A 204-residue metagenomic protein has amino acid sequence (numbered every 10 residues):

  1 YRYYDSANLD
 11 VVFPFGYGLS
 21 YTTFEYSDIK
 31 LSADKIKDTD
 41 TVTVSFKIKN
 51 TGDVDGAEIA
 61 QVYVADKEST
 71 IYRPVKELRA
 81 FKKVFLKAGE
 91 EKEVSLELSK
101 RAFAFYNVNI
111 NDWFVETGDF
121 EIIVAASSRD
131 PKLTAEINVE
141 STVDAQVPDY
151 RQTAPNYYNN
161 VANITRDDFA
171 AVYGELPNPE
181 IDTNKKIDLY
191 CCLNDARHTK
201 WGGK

Functional and structural regions predicted by a protein language model:
Y1-A57, Y63, T117, E121-A125: Secreted, periplasmic, or luminal enzymes acting at the cell surface/secretory milieu
T41-T43, E91-S95, K132-T134: Intrinsic-disorder/low-complexity, polar/charged segments enriched in Ser/Thr/Lys/Arg/Asp/Glu/Gln
D53-T70, K76-L78: Short acidic, flexible loop segments centered on an aromatic residue
T70-V108: Intrinsically disordered, low-complexity Pro/Gly/Ser/Thr-rich segments with frequent PxxP/GP/PP motifs and embedded
S99-V147: Terminal connector regions
E140-N160: Low-complexity, Pro/Ser/Thr- and charge-rich linker/hinge segments at domain boundaries
V161-K204: Conserved, compact domain cores that house catalytic/ligand-binding motifs in diverse enzymes and effector modules
